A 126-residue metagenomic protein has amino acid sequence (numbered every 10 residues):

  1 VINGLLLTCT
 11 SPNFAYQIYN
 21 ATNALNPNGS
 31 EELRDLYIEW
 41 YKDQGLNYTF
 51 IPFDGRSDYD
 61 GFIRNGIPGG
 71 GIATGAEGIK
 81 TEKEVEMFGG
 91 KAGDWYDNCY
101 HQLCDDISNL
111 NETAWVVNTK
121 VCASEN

Functional and structural regions predicted by a protein language model:
V1-K83, G90: Metal-dependent peptidase/peptidase-like ectodomains
I79-N126: His/Asp/Glu-rich mid-to-C-terminal helical/loop segments that flank catalytic regions of hydrolases
